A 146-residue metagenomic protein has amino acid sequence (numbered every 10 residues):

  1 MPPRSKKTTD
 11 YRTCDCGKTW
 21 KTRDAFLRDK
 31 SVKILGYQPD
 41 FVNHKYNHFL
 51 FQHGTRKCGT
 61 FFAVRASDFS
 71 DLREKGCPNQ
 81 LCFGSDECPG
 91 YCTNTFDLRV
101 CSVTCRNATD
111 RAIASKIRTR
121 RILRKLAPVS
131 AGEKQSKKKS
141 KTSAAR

Functional and structural regions predicted by a protein language model:
M1-S5, K30, S67-R146: Short, intrinsically disordered terminal segments enriched in charged and Pro/Gly residues
T8-F51, F62-S70, C77-P89: Short recognition patches in nucleic-acid-associated and regulatory proteins
G54-T60: Replace "small metal-dependent catalytic modules" with "small catalytic or cofactor-binding modules
